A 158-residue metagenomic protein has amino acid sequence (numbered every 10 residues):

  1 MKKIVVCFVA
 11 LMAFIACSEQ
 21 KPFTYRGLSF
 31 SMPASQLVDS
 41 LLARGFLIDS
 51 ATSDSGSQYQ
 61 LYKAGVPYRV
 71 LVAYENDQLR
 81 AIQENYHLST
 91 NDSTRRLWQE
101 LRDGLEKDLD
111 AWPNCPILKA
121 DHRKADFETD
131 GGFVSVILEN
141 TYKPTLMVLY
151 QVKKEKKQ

Functional and structural regions predicted by a protein language model:
I4-F14: Sec-dependent N-terminal signal peptides
C17-Q20: Bacterial signal peptide processing site
P22-G27, Q58, T90-D92: Short, recurring structural edge motifs at helix starts
Y25-S40, R95-R102, D108: Secreted/surface-exposed cysteine- and glycine-rich disulfide frameworks
S35-L71: Post-signal-peptide N-terminal segment of Sec-exported extracytoplasmic proteins
V66-R123: Long, charged/polar, surface-exposed segments that mediate recognition or autoinhibition
Q83-S89, K119-H122, D126-Q158: An acidic-aromatic pocket/loop used at catalytic or ligand-binding sites
